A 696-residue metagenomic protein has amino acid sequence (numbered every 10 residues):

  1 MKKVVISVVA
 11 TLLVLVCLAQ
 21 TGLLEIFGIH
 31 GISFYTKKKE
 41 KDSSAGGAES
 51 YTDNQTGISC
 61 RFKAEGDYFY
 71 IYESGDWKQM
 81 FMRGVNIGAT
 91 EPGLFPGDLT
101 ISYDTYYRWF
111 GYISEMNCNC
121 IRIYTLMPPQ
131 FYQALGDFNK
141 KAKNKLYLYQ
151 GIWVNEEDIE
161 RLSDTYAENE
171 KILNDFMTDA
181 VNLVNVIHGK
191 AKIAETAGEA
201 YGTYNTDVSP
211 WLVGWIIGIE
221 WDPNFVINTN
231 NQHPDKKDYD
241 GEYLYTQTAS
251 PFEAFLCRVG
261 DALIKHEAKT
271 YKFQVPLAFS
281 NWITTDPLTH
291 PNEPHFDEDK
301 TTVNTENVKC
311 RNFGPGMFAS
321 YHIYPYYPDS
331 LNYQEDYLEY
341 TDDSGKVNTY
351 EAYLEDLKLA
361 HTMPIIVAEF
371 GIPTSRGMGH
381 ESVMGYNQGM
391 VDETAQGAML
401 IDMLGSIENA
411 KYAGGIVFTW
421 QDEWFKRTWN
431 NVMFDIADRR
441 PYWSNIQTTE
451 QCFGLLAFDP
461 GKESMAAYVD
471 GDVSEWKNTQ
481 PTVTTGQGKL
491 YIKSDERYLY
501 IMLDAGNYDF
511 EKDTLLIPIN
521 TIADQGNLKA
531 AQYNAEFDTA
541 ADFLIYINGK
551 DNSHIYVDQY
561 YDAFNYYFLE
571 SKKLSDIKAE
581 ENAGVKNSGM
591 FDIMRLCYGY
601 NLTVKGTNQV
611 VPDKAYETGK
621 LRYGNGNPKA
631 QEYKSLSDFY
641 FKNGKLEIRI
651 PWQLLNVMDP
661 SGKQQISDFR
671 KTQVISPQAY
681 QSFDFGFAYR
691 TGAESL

Functional and structural regions predicted by a protein language model:
D42-K140: Active-site-adjacent substrate/metal-binding segments within catalytic domains of carbohydrate-active enzymes
S102-V184, V259-V275, Y340-D343: Aromatic-lined substrate-binding rim segments of carbohydrate-active enzymes
N155, E160-E170, D179-S250, Y271-I283 (+1 more regions): Active-site groove signature of glycoside hydrolases
K171, D175-V181, V226-A254, Y333-D343 (+1 more regions): A solvent-exposed, charged loop/short amphipathic helix patch at secondary-structure junctions
N292-V383: Glycoside hydrolase catalytic-domain groove-lining segments
E381-G385, A395, S406-A413, V417-T482: Aromatic-rich peripheral "rim/lid" segments of glycoside hydrolase catalytic domains that contact and position glycan
G471, Y498-G506, G644-W652: Short, well-ordered beta-strand segments enriched in hydrophobic/aromatic residues
T482-V604, I666-Y689: Surface-exposed, glycine/proline- and aromatic-rich loop segments on solvent-exposed faces across compartments
